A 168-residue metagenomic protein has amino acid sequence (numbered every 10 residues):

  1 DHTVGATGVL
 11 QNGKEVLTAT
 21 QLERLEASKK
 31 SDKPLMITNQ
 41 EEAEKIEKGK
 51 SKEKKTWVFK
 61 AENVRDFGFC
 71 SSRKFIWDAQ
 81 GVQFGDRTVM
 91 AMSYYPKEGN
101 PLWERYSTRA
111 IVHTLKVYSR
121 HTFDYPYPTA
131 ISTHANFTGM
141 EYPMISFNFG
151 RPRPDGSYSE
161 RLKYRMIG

Functional and structural regions predicted by a protein language model:
D1-R165: Hydrophobic helix-coil surface modules that form long, contiguous segments used for peptide/substrate interaction
